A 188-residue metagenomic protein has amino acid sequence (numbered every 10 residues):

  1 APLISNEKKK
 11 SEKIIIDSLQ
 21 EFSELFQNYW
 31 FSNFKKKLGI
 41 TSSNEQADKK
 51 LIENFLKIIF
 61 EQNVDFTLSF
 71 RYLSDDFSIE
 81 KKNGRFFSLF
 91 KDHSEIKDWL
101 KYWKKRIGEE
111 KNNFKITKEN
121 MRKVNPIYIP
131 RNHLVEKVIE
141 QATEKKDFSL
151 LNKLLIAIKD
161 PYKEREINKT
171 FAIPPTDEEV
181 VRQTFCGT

Functional and structural regions predicted by a protein language model:
A1-T188: Regulatory N- and C-terminal appendages and interdomain linkers associated with kinase/kinase-like NTP transferase
